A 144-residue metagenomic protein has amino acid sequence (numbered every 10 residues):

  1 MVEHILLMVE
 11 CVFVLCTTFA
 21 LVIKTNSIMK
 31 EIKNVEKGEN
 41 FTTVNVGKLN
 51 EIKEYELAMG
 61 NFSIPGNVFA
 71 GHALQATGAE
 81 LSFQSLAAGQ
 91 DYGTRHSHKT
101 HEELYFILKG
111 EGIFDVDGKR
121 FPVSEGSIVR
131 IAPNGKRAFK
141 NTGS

Functional and structural regions predicted by a protein language model:
H4-V22: Single-pass alpha-helical transmembrane signal-anchor segments in small membrane proteins across taxa
I28-G78: A short, N-terminal "cap"/entry segment at the start of jelly-roll beta-barrel domains of the cupin/DSBH fold
S63-F69, S82-H98: Conserved short histidine dyad/triad with adjacent acidic residue
T77, D115-K119: Short strand-coil-strand connectors
F83-A87, S97-D115: Short, conserved beta-strand element in jelly-roll/cupin
G118-N134: Short acidic-glycine-tyrosine-enriched beta hairpin
P133-S144: Ligand-binding loop in jelly-roll beta-barrel domains
